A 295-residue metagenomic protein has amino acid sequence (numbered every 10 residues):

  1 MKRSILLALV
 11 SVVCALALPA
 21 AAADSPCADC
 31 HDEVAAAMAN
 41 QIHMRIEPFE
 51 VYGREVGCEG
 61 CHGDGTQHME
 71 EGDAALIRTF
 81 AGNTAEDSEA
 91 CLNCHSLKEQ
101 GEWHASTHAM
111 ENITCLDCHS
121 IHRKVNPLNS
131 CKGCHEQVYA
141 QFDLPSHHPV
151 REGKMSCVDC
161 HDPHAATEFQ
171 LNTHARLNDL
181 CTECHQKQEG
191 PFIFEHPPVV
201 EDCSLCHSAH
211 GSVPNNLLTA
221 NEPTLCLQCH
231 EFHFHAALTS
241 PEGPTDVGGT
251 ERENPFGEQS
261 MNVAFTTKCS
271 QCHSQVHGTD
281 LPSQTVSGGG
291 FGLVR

Functional and structural regions predicted by a protein language model:
M1-S4: Positively charged n-region of N-terminal signal peptides that target proteins for export
L7-A17: Bacterial N-terminal signal peptides
P19-R295: Short sequence/structural segments immediately N-terminal
